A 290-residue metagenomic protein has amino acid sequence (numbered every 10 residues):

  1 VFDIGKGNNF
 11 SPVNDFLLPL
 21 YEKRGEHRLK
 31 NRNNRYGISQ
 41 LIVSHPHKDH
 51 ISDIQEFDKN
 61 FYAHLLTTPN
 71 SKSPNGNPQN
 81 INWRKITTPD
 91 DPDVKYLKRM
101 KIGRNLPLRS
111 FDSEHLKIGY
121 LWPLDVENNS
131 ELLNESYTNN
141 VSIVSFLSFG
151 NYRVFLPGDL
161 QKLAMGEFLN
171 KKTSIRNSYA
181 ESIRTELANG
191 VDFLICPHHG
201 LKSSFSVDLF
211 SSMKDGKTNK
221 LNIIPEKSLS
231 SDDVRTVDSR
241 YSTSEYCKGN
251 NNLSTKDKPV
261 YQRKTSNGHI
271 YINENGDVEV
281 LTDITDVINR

Functional and structural regions predicted by a protein language model:
V1-Y36, K95-D192, N267-R290: Core dinuclear metal-dependent hydrolase active-site scaffold
G5, V43-P46: Structured loop/turn residues at secondary-structure junctions
P12, F16, E56-F57, Q79-N82: Alpha-helical scaffold elements adjacent to nucleotide-binding pockets in ATP/GTP-utilizing enzyme cores
L18-Q40, K48-T67, S73, M165-H269: Cap/insert and terminal regions of metallo-dependent hydrolase folds
H45, D159, H199: Active-site glycine-centered loops adjacent to acidic/histidine catalytic or metal-binding residues that shape
H64-V126, S130-E131, E135-N139, D215-R290: Binuclear metal-ion centers of metallo-dependent hydrolases, dominated by the metallo-beta-lactamase
